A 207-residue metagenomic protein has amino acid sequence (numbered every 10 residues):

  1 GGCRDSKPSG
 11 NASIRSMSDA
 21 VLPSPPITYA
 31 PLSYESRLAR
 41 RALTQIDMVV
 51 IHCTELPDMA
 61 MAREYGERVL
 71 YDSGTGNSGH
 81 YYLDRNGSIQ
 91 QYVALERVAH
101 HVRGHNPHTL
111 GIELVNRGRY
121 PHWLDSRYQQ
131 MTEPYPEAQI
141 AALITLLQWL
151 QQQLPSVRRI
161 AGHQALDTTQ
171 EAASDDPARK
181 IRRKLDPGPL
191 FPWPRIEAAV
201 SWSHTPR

Functional and structural regions predicted by a protein language model:
G1-S6, S13, I140, Q152: N-terminal secretion targeting segments of exported proteins
C3, G10-V102: N-terminal catalytic cores of peptidoglycan-degrading enzymes
S18-P25, L43, P121-R207: Basic/polar, cationic surfaces and motifs that engage anionic cell-wall and phosphate/carboxylate ligands
V50, G111-E113, A161: Soluble periplasmic/extracytoplasmic beta-strand elements of cell-envelope proteins
E55, L114-G118, Q164: Short, small-residue-rich loop/turn micro-motifs
R68-S73, H100-V102, T109-I112, Q130-P134 (+1 more regions): Short, low-complexity, polar/charged sequence segments that are solvent-exposed and flexible
G104-H122: Short coil-to-beta-strand
